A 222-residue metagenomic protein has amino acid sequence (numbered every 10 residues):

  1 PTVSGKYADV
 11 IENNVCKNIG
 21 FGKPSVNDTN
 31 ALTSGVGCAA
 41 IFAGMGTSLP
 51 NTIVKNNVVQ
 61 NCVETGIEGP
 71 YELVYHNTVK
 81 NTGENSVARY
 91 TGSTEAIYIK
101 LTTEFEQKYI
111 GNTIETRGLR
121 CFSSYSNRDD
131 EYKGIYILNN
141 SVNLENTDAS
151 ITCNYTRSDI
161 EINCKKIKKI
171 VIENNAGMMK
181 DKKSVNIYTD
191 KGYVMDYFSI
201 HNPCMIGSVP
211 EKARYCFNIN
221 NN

Functional and structural regions predicted by a protein language model:
P1-S4, I19, K23-T52, N61-E68 (+5 more regions): Extracellular beta-strand/beta-solenoid scaffold signature
V10, I53: Short aromatic/basic micro-patch
I11, Y75, E106-G111, I135-I137 (+2 more regions): Ankyrin repeat (ANK) tandem alpha-helical domains that serve as protein-protein interaction scaffolds, prominent
N13-N14, N57, N77, N112 (+5 more regions): Consensus "Asn ladder" position of solenoid repeat domains
K166-V209: Ankyrin-repeat and related helical/solenoid repeat scaffolds used for protein-protein interactions
